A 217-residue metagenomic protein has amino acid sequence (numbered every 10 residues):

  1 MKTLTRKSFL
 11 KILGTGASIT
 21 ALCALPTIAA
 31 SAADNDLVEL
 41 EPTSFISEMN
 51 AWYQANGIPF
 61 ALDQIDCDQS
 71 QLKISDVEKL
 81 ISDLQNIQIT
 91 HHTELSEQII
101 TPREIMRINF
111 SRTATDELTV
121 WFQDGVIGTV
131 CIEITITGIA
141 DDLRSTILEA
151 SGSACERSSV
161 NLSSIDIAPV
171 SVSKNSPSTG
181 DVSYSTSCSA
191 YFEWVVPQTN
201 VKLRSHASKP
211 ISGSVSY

Functional and structural regions predicted by a protein language model:
M1-A17: N-terminal secretory signal peptides and thylakoid transit peptides that target proteins across membranes
I12, A24-T27, Q64, I74 (+8 more regions): Generic detector of low-complexity/intrinsically disordered segments and short hydrophobic N-terminal stretches
S18-L22: Hydrophobic core
C23-L37: Sec-dependent signal peptide cleavage junction
A33-T115: N-terminal propeptides/leader regions of secreted preproproteins that are proteolytically removed before maturation
I99-Y217: Mature secreted bioactive peptide module from preproproteins
